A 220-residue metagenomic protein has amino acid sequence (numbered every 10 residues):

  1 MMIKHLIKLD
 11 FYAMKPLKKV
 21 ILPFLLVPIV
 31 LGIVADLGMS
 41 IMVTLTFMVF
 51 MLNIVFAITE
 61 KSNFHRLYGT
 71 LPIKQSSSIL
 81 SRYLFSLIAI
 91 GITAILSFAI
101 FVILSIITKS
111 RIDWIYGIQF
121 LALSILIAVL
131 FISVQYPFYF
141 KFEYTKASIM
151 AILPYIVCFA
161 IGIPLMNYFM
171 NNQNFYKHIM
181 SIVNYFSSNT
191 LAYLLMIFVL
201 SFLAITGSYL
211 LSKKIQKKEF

Functional and structural regions predicted by a protein language model:
M1-N63, S81-F220: Hydrophobic alpha-helical transmembrane segments of membrane proteins
T70-Q75: Short helix-to-coil transition segments within interhelical loops that connect adjacent transmembrane helices
S77-I79: Alpha-helix N-cap/helix-start motif at helix boundaries, enriched for small hydrophobics
